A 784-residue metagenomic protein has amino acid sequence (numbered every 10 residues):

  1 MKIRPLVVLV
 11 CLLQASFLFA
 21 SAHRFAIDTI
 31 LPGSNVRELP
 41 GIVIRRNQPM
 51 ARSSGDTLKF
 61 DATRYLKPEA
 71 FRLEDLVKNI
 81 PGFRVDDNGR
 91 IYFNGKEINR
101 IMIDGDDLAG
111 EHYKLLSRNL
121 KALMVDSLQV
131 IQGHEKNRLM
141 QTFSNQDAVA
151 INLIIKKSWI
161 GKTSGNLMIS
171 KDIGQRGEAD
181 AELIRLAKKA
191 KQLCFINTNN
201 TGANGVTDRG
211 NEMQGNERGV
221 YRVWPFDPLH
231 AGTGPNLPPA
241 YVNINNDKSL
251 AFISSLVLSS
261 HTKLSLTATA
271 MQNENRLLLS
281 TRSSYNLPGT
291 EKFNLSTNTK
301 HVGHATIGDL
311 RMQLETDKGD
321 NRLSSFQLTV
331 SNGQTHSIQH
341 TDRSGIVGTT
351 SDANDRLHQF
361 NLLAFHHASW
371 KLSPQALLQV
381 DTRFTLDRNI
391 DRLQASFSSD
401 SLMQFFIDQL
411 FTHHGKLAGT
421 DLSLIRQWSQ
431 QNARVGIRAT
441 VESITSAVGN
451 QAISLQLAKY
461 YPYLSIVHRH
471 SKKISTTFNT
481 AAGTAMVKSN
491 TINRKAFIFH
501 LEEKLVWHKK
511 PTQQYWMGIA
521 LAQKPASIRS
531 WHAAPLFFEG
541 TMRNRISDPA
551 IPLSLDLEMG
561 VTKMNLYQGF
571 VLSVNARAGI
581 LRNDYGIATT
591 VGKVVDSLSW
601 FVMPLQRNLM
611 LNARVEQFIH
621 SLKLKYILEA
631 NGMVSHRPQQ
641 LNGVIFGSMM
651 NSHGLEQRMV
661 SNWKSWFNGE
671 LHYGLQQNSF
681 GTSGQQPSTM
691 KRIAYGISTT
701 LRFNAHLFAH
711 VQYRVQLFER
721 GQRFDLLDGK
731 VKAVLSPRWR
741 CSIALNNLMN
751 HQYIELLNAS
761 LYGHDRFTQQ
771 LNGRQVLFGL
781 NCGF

Functional and structural regions predicted by a protein language model:
P5-Q14: Sec-dependent N-terminal signal peptides
A20-G41, N47-H336, A353-T385, S423-N432 (+13 more regions): Membrane-proximal, glycine/serine-rich, low-complexity loop/turn segments characteristic of large bacterial
Q141-T142, I196, G205-N211, R276-F293 (+13 more regions): Outer-membrane beta-barrel translocator domains and adjoining extracellular loop/strand segments of Gram-negative
D147, S170, Q175-A179, I244-L250 (+14 more regions): Residues that define the transmembrane beta-barrel architecture of outer-membrane proteins
K162-I173, Q192-I196, T480-K488, R545-P549 (+4 more regions): Transmembrane beta-strand segments that form the barrel wall of outer-membrane beta-barrel proteins
I169-S170, L237-N243, T297-G303, Q313-E315 (+12 more regions): Outer-membrane beta-barrel domain signature
S259-N273, G303-H340, G348-I492, I498-E502 (+4 more regions): Face-selective signature of the C-terminal outer-membrane beta-barrel domain
H653-Q677, S683-F784: Conserved C-terminal beta-signal and adjacent last beta-strands/turns of outer-membrane beta-barrel proteins
